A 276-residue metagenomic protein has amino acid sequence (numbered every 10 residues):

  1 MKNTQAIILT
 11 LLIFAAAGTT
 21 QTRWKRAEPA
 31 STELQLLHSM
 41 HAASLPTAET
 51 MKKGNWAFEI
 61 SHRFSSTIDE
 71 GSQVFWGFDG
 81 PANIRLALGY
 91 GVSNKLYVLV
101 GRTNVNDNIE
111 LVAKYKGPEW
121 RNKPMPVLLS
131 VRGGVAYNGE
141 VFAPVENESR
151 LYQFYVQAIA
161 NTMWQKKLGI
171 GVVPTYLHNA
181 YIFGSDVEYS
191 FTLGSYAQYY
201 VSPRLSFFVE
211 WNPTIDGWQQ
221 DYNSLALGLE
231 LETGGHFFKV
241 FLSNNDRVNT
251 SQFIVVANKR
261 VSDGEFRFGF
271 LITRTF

Functional and structural regions predicted by a protein language model:
M1-I8: Bacterial N-terminal signal peptides that target proteins for export
L11-T19: Hydrophobic h-region of N-terminal signal peptides that target proteins for export in Gram-negative bacteria
Q21-P144, L151-V156, N161-A180, G217 (+1 more regions): Transmembrane beta-barrel domains of Gram-negative outer membranes and organellar outer membranes
K167, G171-P213: A mid-sequence, solvent-exposed acidic-amphipathic segment
E188, Q220-Y222: Membrane-helix boundary/juxtamembrane motif in polytopic membrane proteins
T192, N223-S224: Short, surface-exposed coil-to-beta transition loops
V201-F208, W218-Q219, H236-K239: Substrate-binding/catalytic groove segments of enzymes that remodel or degrade extracellular structural polymers
